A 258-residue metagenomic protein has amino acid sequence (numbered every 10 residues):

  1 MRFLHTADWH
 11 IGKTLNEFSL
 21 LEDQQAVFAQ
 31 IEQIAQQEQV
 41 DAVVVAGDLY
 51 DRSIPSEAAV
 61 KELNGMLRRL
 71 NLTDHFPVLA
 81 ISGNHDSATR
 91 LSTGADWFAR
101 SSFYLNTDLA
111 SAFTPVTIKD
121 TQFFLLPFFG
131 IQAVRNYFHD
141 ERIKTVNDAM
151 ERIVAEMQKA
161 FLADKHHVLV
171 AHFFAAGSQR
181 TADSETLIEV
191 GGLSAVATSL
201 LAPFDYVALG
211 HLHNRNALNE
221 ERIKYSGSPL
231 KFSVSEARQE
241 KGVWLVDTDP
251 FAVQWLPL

Functional and structural regions predicted by a protein language model:
M1-R68, H75, L169: N-terminal active-site segment of His-dependent metallophosphoesterases
L4, V44, L79, N106 (+5 more regions): Hydrophobic/aromatic beta-strand patches that form the interior of the parallel beta-sheet core in alpha/beta enzyme
D8, F28, D48, L63 (+6 more regions): Divalent metal-coordination and catalytic microenvironments
I11, D51, A175, N214 (+1 more regions): Short, glycine/acidic-enriched loop or turn micro-motifs at the edges of active sites
E32, L67-D74, A149, E156-A160: Substrate-engagement module of ASCE P-loop NTPases
P55, S82-N219: His/Asp/Glu-rich metal-coordinating catalytic cores of metallo-dependent phosphodiesterases/hydrolases acting on
E62-D74, L193-F204: Catalytic-core regions built around general acid/base machinery
A112-T121, L126, I223-L258: Binuclear metal-dependent phosphoesterase catalytic core
